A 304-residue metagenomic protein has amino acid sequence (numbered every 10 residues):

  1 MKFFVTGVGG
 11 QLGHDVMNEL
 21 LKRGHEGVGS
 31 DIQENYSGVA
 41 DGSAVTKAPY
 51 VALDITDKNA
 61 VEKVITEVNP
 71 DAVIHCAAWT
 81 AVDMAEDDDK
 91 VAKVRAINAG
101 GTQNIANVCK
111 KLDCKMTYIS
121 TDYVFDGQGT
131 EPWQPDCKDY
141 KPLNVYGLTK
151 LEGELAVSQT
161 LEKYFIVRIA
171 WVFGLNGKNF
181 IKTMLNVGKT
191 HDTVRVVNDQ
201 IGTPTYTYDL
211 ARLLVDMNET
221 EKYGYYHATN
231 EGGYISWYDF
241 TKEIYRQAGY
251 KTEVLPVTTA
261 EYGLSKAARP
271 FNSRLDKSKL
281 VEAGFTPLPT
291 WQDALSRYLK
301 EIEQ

Functional and structural regions predicted by a protein language model:
M1-R23: N-terminal Rossmann NAD(P)H-binding glycine-rich loop of SDR-like oxidoreductase domains
T6, V196-I201, Y226-Y234: Glycine-rich Rossmann NAD(P)(H)-binding loop
S43-D57: Rossmann-fold cofactor-recognition segment
I55-I97: NAD(P)H-binding glycine-rich loop region in Rossmannoid oxidoreductase-like domains and their noncatalytic homologs
A92-N104, K111, V124-V167, V172: Catalytic helix-loop patch of NAD(P)-dependent Rossmann-fold dehydrogenases
L155-G202, Y208-D209, D216: NAD(P)-dependent short-chain dehydrogenase/reductase
T190, L213, T220-S265, F271: Mid/C-terminal beta-alpha module of Rossmann-like enzyme folds, strongest in SDR-family dehydrogenases/epimerases
S236-K242, T258-Y298, I302-E303: Conserved C-terminal active-site "lid" loop/helix of NAD(P)H-dependent oxidoreductases that clamps the redox cofactor
